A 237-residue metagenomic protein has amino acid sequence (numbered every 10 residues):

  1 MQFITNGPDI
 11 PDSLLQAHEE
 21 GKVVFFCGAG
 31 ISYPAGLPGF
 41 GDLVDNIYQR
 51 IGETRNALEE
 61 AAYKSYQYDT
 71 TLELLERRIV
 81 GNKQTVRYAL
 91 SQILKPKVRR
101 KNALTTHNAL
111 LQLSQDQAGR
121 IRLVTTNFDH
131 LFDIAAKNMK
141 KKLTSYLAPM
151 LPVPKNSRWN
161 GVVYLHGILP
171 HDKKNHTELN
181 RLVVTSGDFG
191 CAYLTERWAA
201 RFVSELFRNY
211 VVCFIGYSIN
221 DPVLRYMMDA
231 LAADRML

Functional and structural regions predicted by a protein language model:
M1-L237: Conserved catalytic-core helix/loop/strand module for nucleotide-ribose chemistry
